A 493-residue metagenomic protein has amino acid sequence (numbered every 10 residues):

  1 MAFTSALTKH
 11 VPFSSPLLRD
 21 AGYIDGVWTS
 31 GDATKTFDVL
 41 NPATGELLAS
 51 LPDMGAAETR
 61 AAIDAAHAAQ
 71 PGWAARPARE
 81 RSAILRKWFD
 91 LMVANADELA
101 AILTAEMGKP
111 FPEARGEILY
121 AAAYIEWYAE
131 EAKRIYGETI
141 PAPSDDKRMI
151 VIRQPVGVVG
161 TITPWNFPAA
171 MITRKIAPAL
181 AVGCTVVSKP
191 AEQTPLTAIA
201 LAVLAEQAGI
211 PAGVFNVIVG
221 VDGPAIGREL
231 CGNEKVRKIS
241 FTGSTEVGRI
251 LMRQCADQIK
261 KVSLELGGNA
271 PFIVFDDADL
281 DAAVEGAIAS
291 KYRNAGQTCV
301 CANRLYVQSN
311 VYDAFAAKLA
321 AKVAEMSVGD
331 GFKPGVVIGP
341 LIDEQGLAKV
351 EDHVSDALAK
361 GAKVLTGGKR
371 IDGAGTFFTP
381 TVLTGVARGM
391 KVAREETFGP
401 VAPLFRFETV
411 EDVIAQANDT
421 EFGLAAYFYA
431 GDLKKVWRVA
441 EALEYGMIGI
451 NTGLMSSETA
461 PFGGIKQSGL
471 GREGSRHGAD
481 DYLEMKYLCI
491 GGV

Functional and structural regions predicted by a protein language model:
M1-S50, A83, K87, I135-I162 (+3 more regions): Terminal low-complexity tails and localization/encapsulation signals of metabolic enzymes
T44-S50, V236, I273, S327-G331 (+4 more regions): Conserved C-terminal structural/oligomerization subdomain of aldehyde/semialdehyde dehydrogenase
G45, A66, R81, L103 (+13 more regions): Residue-level signal for inorganic ion chemistry
E46-I135, D146: Glycine-rich loop-to-alpha-helix module at the N-terminal edge of alpha/beta enzyme cores
L48-M54, A69-A75, T161, F272-F275 (+5 more regions): Short, well-ordered beta-strand elements within core beta-sheets of diverse protein domains
G137-A282, F407: Rossmann-like NAD(P) dinucleotide-binding subdomain of oxidoreductase/dehydrogenase enzymes
T185-V187, V364, M447: A short hydrophobic/small-residue beta-strand
E246-A387, I450, G492: ALDH superfamily catalytic-core signature
